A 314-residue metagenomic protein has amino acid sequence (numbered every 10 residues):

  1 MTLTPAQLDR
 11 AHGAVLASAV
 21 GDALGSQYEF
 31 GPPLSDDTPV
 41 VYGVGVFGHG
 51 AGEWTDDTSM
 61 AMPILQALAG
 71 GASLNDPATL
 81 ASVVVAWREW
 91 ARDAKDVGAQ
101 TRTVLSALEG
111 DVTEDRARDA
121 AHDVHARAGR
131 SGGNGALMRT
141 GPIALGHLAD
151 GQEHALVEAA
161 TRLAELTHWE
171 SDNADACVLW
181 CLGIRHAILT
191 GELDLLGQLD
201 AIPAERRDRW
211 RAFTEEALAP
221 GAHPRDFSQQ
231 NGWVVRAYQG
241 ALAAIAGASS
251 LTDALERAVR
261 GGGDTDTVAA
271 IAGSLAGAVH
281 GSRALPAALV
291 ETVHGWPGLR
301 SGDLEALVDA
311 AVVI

Functional and structural regions predicted by a protein language model:
M1-I314: Structured, active/binding-site neighborhoods that engage oxygen-rich ligands
